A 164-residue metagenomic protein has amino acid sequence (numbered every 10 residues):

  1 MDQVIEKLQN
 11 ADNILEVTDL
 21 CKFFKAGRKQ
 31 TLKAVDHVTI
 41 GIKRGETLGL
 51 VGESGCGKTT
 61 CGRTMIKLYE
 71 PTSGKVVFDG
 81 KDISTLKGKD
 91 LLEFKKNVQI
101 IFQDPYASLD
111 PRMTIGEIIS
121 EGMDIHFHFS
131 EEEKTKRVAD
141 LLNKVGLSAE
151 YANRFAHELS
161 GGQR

Functional and structural regions predicted by a protein language model:
V51-G52: The feature captures the beta-strand-to-loop junction immediately N-terminal to the Walker
I66: Helix-to-loop junction immediately C-terminal to a conserved catalytic motif
G74-D82, F94: Conserved ABC transporter NBD signature motif
D82, E132-E150: Conserved ABC ATPase "signature" region
M113-I125: Q-loop/switch helix immediately C-terminal to the Walker
F155-L159, Q163: Conserved ABC ATPase signature
